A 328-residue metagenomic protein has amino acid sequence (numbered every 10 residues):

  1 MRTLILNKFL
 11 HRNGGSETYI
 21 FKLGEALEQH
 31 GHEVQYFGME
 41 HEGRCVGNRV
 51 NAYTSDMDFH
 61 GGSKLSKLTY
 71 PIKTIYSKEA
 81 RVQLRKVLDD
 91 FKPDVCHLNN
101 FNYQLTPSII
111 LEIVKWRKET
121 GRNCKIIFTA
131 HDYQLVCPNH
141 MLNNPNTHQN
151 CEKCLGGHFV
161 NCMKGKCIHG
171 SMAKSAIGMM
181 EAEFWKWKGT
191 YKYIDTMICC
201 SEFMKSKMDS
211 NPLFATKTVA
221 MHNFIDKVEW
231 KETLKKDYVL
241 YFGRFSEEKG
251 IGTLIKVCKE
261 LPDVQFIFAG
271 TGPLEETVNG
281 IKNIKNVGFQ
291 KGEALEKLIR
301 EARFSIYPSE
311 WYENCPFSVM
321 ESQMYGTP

Functional and structural regions predicted by a protein language model:
N7-N13, I20, G24-F91, G272-P273: N-terminal strand-loop element at the rim of the active site of nucleotide-sugar-dependent glycosyltransferases
F9-H11, F224, F242-S246, G272 (+1 more regions): Short donor-sugar binding/catalytic loops of nucleotide-sugar-dependent glycosyltransferases, especially enzymes
K125, L135, E152-E229: Donor nucleotide-sugar binding/catalytic pocket of nucleotide-sugar-dependent glycosyltransferases
I198, K231-K249, I255-K259, I267: Conserved donor-binding/catalytic core segment of Leloir-type glycosyltransferases
I255, P316-E321: Short glycine/serine-rich donor-binding loops of glycosyltransferases
E275-K297, F304: Nucleotide-activated donor-binding/catalytic signature segment of Leloir-type glycosyltransferases, i.e., the conserved
E296, V319-M324: Short alpha-helical segment that forms part of, or immediately flanks, the ligand-binding pocket in carbohydrate-active
R300-N314, T327: Acidic donor-binding loop of glycosyltransferase active sites
